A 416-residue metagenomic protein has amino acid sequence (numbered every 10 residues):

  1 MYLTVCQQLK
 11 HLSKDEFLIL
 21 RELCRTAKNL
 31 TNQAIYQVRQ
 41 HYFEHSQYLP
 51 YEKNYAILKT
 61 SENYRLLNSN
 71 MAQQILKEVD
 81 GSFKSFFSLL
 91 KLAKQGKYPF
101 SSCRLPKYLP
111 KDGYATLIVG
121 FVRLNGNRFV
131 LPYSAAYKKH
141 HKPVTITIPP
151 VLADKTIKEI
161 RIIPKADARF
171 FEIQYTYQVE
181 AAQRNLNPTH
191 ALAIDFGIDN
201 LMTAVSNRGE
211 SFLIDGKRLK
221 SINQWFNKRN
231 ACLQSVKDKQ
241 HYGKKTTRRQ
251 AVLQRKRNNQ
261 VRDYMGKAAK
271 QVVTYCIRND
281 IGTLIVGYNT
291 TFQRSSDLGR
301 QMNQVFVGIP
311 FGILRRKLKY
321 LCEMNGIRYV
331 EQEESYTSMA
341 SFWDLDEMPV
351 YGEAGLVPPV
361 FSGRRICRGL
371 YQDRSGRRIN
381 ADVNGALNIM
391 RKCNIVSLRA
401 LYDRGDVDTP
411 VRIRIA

Functional and structural regions predicted by a protein language model:
M1-A416: Nucleic-acid substrate recognition interfaces
